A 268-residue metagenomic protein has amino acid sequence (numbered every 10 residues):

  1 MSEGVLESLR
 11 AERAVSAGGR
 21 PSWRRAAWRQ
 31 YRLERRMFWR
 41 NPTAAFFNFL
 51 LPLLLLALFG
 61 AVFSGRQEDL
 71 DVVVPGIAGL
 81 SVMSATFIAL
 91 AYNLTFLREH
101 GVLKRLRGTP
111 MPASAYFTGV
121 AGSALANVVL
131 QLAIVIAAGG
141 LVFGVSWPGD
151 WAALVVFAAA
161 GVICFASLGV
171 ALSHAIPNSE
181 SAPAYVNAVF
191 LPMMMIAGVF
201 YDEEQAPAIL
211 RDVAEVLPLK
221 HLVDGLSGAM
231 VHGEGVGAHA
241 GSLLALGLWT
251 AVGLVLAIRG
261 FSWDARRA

Functional and structural regions predicted by a protein language model:
S2-A14, L141, M230-G233, L244-A268: Junction motif at the cytosolic side of a transmembrane helix
S2-L51: Aromatic- and glycine-rich beta-strand/loop motifs that create alpha-glucan
R29, L33-M37, K104-G108, P177 (+2 more regions): Short amphipathic alpha-helical coupling elements at transmembrane boundaries
M37-R66, L70-A89, A188-M195, L248-A251: Hydrophobic alpha-helical transmembrane segments of multi-pass membrane transport/permease proteins
P42-T43, D71, S114, A152 (+2 more regions): Residues that define the loop-to-transmembrane-helix transition and helix capping in multi-pass membrane transporters
L54-A61, L70-V142, A160, G169-V170: Hydrophobic alpha-helical transmembrane segments of multi-pass membrane transport proteins
G65-R66, S146, A197-V252: Membrane-interfacial helix-loop-helix junctions in multi-pass membrane proteins
A113-N187, L191, V236-G247, A251-A257: Alpha-helical transmembrane segments and their short interhelical loops
